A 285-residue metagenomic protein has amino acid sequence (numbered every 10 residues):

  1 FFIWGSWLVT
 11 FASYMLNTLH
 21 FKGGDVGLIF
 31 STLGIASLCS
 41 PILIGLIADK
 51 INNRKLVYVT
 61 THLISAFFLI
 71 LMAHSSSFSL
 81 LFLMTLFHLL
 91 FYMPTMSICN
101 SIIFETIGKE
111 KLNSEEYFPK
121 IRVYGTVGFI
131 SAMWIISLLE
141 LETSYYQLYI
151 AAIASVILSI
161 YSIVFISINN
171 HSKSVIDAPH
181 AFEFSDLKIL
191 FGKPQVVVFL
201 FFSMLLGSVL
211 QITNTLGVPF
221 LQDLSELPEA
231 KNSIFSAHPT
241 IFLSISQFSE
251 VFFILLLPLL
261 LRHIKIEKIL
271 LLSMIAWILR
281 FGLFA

Functional and structural regions predicted by a protein language model:
F1-I35, Q195-K231, F235-F242: Helix-loop boundary and gating motifs at the non-cytosolic
F2, F68, F78-M96, M204-L205 (+1 more regions): Hydrophobic core of transmembrane alpha-helices in multi-pass small-molecule transporters, especially MFS/SLC-type
L28-L46, I241-L256: Central cavity-lining transmembrane alpha-helices of secondary-active solute carriers, predominantly the Major
C39-N53, E140, F252-I266: Helix-to-loop junctions at the C-terminal end of transmembrane segments in multipass secondary transporters
L56-I70, K268-L283: Structural signature of the two symmetry-related core transmembrane helices
L86-Y124: Cytoplasmic helix-loop-helix junction between adjacent transmembrane helices in 12-TM secondary transporters
Q147-V164: Symmetry-related core transmembrane helices of the 12-TM Major Facilitator Superfamily/SLC fold
F165-F201, E226-K231: Juxtamembrane intracellular "pre-TM" segments in multi-pass secondary transporters
